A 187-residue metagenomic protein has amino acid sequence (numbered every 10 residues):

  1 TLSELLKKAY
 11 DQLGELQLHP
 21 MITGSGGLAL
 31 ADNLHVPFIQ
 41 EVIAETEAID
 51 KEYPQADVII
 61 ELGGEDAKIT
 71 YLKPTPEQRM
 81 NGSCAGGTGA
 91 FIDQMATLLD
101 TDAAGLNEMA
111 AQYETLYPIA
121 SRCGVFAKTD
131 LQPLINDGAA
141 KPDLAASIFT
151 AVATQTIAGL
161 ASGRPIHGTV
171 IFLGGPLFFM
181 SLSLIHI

Functional and structural regions predicted by a protein language model:
L6-L18, T156-G168: Phosphate/pyrophosphate-binding loops at sites that engage ATP/ADP/AMP, CoA/4′-phosphopantetheine, polyphosphate
Y10-I43, T70-R79: Short beta-strand-loop/turn "lid" adjacent to the catalytic site in phosphate-handling enzymes
T23-G26, G168-F178: Glycine-rich beta-strand-to-loop/alpha-helix junction loops that act as flexible
A56-K73: Gly/Thr-rich phosphate-binding beta-strand-loop-beta motif of the actin/hexokinase/Hsp70
P74-T115: Glycine-rich phosphate-binding loop plus the immediately following alpha-helix
A127-L160: Adenine-nucleotide phosphate-binding core of ATP-dependent small-molecule kinases
I185-I187: Conserved small/polar residues in nucleotide/adenosyl-binding loops
